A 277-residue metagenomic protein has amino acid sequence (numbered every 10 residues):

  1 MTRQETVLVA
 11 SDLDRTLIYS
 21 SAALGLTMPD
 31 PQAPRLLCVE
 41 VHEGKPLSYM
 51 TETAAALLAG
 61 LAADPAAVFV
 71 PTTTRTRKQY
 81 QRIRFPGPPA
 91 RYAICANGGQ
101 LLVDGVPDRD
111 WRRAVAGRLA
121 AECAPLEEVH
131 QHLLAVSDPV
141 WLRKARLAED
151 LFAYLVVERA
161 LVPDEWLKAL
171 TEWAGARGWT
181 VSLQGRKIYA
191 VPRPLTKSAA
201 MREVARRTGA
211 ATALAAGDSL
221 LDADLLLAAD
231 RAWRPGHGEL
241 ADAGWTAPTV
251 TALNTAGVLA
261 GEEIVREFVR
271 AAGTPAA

Functional and structural regions predicted by a protein language model:
T2-F69, Q81: Active-site neighborhood of HAD-like aspartate-dependent phosphohydrolases
T6, A90, N97, A210 (+1 more regions): Short, well-ordered alpha-helix to beta-strand connector turns
L8-V9, V68, Y92, T212-L214: Structural motif
S20-S21, Y80-I83, D104-G105, D224-L225 (+1 more regions): Short glycine-/acidic-enriched loop or helix-start segments at secondary-structure transitions that form or flank
G25-P29, P86-P89, A232: Glycine-rich, phosphate-binding/catalytic loops in enzymes
L47-A135: Active-site phosphate-binding/coordination module
Q131-A215, S219-A228: Conserved acidic, metal-coordinating active-site core of Asp-based, Mg2+-dependent phosphoryl-transfer enzymes
V191, S198-A277: Mg2+-dependent phosphoryl-transfer enzymes with acidic/Ser/Thr/Gly-rich catalytic loops
